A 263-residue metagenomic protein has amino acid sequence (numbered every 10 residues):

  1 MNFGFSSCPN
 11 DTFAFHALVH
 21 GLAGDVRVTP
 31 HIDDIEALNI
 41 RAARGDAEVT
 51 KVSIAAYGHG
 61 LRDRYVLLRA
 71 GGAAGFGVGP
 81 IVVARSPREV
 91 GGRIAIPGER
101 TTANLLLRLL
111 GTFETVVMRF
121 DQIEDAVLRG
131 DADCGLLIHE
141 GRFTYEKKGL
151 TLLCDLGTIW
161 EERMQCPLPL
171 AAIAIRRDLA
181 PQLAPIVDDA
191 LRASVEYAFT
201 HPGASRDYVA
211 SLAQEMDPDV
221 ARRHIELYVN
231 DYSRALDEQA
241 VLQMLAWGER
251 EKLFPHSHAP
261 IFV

Functional and structural regions predicted by a protein language model:
M1-N2, R64-G72, R93: A structural signal for short loop-to-beta-strand junctions that line the ligand-binding cleft of periplasmic/secreted
N2-H20, I32, V78-D133, I138-E140 (+1 more regions): Bilobed "Venus flytrap"/periplasmic-binding protein-like clamshell domains and structurally analogous long
N10, D34-E36, G45-G58, R119 (+1 more regions): Beta->alpha turn/N-cap motifs
G24-A37: A short beta-strand-loop structural module common to alpha/beta enzyme folds
R41-A43, V127-L128, V187, G248: Hydrophobic residues within well-ordered alpha-helices
L67-R88, W160-D178: Hydrophobic/proline-rich hinge and linker segments of small-molecule sensing/allosteric domains, predominantly
F120-A210: Pocket-lining segment of extracytoplasmic ligand-binding domains
L179-W247: Secondary-structure end/capping motifs
